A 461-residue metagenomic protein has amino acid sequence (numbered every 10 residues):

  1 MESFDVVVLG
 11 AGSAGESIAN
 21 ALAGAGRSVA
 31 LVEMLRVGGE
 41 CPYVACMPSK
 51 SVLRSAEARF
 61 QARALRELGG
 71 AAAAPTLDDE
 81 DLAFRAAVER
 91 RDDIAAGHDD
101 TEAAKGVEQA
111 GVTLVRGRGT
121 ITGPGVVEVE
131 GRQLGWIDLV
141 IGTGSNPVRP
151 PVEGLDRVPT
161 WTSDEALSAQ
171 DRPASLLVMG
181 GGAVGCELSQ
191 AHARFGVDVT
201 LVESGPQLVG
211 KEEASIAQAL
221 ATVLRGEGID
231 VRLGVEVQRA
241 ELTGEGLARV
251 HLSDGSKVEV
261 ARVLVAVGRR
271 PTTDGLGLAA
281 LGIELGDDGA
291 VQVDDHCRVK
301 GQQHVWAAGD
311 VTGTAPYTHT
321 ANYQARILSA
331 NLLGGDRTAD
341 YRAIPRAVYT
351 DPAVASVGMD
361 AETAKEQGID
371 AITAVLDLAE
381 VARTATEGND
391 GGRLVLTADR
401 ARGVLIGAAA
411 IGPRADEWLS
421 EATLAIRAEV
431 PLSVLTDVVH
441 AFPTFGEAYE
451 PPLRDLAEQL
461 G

Functional and structural regions predicted by a protein language model:
M1-G12, R172-G182: Beta1/beta-strand and adjacent pyrophosphate-binding region of the FAD-binding site in flavoprotein oxidoreductases
E2-F4, A21-R27, V32-R172, T200 (+8 more regions): Glycine-rich flavin
V7-L9, G119, L134-G144, V178-M179 (+5 more regions): Short hydrophobic core segments
L9-L35, E40, M47, S51-A58 (+2 more regions): Flexible, glycine-rich terminal cap/loop adjacent to redox cofactors in electron-transfer oxidoreductases
G15, G182-G185, A321: Catalytic nucleophile loop
A19, A23, S189-R194: Gly/Ala-rich phosphate-binding loop of Rossmann-like dinucleotide-binding domains, activating on the conserved
A30-R36, V148, P159, A174-M179 (+9 more regions): Residues forming the flavin
D156-D171, K257-N331, A425: FAD-site-proximal beta/loop scaffold in flavoenzymes
